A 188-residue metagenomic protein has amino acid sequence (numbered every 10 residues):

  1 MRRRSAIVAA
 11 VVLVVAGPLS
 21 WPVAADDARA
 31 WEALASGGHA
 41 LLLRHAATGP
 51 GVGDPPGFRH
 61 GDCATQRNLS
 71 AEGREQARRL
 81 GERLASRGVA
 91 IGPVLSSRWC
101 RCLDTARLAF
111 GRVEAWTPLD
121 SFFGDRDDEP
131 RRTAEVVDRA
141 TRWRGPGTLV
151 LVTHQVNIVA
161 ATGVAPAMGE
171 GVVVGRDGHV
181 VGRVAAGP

Functional and structural regions predicted by a protein language model:
M1-V8: N-terminal export leaders
A9-P18: Bacterial N-terminal signal peptides
S20-P22: N-terminal signal peptide c-region/cleavage motif recognized by signal peptidases
D26-P118, F122-R126, A134, V164-P188: Active-site-proximal alpha-helix that buttresses catalytic centers in soluble enzyme cores
G38-A40, G145-T153: Generic beta-sheet signal
T133-W143: A short, acidic, amphipathic alpha-helical segment used as a generic capping/interface helix at domain edges
R142-G147, R176: A short, structured loop/turn motif at beta-sheet edges
